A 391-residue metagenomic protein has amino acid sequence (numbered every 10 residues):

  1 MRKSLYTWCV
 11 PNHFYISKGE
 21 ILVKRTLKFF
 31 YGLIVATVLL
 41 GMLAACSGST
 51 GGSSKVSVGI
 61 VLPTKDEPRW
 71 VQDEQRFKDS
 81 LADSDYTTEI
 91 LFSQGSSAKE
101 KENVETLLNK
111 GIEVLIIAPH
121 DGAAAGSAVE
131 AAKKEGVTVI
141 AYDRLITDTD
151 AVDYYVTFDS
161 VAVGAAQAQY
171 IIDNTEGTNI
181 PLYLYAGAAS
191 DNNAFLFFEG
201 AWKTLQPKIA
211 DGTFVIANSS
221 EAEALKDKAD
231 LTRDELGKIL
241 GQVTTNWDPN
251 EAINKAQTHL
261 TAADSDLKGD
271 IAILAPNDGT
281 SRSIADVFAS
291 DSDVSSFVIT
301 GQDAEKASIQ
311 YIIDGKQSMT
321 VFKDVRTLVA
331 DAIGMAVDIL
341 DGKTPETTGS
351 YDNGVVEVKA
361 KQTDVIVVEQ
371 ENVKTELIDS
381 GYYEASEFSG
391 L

Functional and structural regions predicted by a protein language model:
K3-I16, K24-K28, C46-L391: A residue-level marker of the well-folded mature domains of exported/periplasmic proteins
L27-V38: Sec-dependent signal peptide hydrophobic core
G41-A45: C-terminal motif of bacterial Sec signal peptides marking the signal peptidase cleavage site
